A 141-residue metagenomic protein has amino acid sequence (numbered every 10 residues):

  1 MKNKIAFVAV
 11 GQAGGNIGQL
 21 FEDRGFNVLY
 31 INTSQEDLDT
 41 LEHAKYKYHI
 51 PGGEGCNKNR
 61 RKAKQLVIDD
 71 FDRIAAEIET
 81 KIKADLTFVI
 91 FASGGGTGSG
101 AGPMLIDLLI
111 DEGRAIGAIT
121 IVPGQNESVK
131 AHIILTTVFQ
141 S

Functional and structural regions predicted by a protein language model:
M1-S141: Tubulin/FtsZ superfamily GTPase core signature
